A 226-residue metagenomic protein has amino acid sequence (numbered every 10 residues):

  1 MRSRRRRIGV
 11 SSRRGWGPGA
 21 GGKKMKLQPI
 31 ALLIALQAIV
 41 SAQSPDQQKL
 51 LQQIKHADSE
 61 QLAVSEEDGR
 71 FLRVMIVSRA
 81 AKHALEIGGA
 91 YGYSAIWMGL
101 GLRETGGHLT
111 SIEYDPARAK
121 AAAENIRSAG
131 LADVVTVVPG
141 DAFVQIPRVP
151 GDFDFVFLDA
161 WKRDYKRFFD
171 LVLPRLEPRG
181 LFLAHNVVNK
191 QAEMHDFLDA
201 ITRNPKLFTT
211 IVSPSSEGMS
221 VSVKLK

Functional and structural regions predicted by a protein language model:
S3, S11-S12: Serine residues within intrinsically disordered or low-complexity segments
R6, P29-I30: Generic early N-terminus positional signal peaking at residue ~5-7
R7-I8, Q37: Compositionally biased, low-complexity segments
G22-P29: Positively charged n-region of N-terminal signal peptides that target proteins for export
L27, A35-F157, K162-L183, V187-K226: A short alpha-helical cap/connector motif
